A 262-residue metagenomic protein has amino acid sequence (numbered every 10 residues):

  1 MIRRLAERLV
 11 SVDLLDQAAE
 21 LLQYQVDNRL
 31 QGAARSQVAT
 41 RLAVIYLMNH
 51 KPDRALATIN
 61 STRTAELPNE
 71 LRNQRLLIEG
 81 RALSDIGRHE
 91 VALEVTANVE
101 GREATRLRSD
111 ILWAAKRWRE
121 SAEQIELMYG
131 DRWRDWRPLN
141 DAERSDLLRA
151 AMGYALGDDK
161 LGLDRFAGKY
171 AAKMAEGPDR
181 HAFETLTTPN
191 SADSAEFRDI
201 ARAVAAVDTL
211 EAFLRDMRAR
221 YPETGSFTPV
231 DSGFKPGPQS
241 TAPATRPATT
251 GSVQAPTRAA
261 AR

Functional and structural regions predicted by a protein language model:
M1, V38, R75, A104 (+1 more regions): The tetratricopeptide repeat
R8-V12, Q23-A34, N60-L71, L93-T105 (+5 more regions): Solenoid-like repeat scaffolds
P238-R262: Long, low-complexity, intrinsically disordered segments
